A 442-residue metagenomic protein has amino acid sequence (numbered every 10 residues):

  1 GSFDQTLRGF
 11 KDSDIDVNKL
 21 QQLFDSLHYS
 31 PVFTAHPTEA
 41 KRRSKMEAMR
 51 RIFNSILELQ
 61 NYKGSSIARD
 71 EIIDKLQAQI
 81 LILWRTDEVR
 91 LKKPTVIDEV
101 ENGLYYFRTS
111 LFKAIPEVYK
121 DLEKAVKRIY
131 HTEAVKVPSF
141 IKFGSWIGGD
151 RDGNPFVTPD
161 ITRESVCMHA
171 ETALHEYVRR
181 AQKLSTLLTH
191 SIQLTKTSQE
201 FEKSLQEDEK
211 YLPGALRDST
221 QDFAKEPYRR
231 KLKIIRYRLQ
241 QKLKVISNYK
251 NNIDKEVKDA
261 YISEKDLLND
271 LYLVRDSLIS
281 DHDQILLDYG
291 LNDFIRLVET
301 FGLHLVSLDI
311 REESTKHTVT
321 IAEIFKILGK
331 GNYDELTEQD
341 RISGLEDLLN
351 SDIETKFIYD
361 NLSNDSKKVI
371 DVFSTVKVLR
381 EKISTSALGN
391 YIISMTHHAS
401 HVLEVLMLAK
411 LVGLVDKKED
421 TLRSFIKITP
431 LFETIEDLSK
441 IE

Functional and structural regions predicted by a protein language model:
G1-D347, S363-D365, G389, I426: Often metal-dependent polyanion-binding catalytic scaffolds in large enzymes
S139-F140, S384, T421-L422: Solvent-exposed alpha-helices and their adjacent loops that cap or buttress functional pockets in soluble metabolic
Q241-N248, V306-L308, E313-L403, M407 (+2 more regions): Active-site cores of enzymes that catalyze phosphoryl transfer or operate on phosphate-rich substrates
D416, R423-F425: A conserved P-loop NTPase coupling/switch region
T429: Phosphate/diphosphate-binding loops
